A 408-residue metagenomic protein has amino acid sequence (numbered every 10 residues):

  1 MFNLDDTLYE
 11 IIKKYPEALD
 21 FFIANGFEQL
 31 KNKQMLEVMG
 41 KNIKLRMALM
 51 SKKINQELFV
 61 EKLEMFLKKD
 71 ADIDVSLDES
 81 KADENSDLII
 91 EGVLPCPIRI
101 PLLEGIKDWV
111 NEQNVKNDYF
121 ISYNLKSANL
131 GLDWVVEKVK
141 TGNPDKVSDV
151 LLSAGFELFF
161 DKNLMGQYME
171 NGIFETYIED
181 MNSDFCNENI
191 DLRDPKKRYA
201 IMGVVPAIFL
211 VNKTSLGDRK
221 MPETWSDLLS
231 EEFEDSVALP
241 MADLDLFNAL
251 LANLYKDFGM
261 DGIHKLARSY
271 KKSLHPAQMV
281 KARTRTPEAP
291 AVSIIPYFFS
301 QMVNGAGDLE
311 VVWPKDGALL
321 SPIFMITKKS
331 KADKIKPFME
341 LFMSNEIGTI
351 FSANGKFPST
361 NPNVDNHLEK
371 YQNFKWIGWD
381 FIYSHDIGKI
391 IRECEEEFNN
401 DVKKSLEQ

Functional and structural regions predicted by a protein language model:
D74-K162: Early extracytoplasmic/lumenal segment of secretory-pathway proteins
E79-N85, E137-G142, S148-L152, T176-I208: A structural signal for short loop-to-beta-strand junctions that line the ligand-binding cleft of periplasmic/secreted
E84, D333, L341-Q408: Extracellular/periplasmic juxtamembrane helices and adjacent flexible linkers that interface with membrane partners
F159-F160, L246-W313: Ligand-binding pocket segment of bilobal, Venus flytrap-like solute-binding proteins
F160-M169, N187, L192-R219, P322-M325: Periplasmic solute-binding protein
D191-D194, L266-K272, A306-K329: Periplasmic-binding protein-like
I208-S215, L320-D333, F342, I350-N354: A bilobed periplasmic-binding-protein/Venus flytrap-type ligand-binding module shared by bacterial periplasmic
S226-L246, L254: Short loop->beta-strand "edge-of-pocket" segments that line small-molecule binding or catalytic clefts across diverse
